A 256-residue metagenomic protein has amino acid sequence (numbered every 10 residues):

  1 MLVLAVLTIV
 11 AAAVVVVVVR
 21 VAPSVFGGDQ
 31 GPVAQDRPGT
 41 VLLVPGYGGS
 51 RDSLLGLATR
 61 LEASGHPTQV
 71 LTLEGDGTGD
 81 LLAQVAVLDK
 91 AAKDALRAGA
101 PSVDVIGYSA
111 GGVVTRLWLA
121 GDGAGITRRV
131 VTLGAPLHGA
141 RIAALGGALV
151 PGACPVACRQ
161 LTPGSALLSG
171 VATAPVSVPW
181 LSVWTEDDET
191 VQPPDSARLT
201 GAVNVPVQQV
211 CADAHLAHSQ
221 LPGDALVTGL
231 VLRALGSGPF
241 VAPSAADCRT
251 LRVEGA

Functional and structural regions predicted by a protein language model:
M1-L43, G48-R60, A245-A256: Flexible, membrane-associating and regulatory peripheral segments of lipid-active enzymes
L2, V17-P23, V33-R37, S64-L71 (+7 more regions): Alpha-helical context
V6, G31-A34, R97, C158 (+2 more regions): Short, well-ordered helical secondary-structure segments
G39-P45, D52, G56, R60 (+2 more regions): Serine-dependent carboxylesterase/thioesterase catalytic core of lipase-like alpha/beta-hydrolase/SGNH enzymes
A120-A256: Helical cap/lid subdomain of alpha/beta-hydrolase-fold lipid enzymes that gates access to the catalytic pocket
